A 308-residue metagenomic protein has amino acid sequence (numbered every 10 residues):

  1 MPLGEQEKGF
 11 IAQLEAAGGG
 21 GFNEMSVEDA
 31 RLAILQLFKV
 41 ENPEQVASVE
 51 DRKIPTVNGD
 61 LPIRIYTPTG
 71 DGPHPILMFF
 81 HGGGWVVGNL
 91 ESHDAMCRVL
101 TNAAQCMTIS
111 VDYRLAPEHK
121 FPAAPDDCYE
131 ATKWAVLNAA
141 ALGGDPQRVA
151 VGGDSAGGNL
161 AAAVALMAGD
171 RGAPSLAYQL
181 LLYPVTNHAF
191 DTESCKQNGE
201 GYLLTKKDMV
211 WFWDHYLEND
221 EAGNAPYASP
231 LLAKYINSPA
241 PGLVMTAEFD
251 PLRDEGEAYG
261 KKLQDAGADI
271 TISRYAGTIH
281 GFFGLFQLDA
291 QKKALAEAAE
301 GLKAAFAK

Functional and structural regions predicted by a protein language model:
P2-M25, L32-K308: Alpha/beta-hydrolase superfamily serine-hydrolase fold, recognizing
